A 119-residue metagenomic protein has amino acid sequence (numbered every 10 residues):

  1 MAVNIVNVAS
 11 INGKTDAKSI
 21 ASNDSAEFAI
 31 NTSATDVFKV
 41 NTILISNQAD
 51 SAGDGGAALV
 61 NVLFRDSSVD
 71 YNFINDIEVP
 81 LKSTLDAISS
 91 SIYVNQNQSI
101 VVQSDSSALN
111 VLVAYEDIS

Functional and structural regions predicted by a protein language model:
M1-D36, Q103-S119: C-terminal interaction-tip segments
N23, K82, Q96-N97: Tight coil/turn sites that cap or link beta-strands
I30-A34, I45-G56, S104: Asparagine-centered strand-capping/turn motif at beta-strand->loop junctions
F38-Q48, S99: A short beta-strand element within beta-rich, extracytoplasmic domains of secreted/secretory-pathway proteins
D50-D76: Short, surface-exposed beta-strand/strand-loop-strand elements in extracellular ectodomains
I77-T84: Short proline/glycine- and polar residue-rich coil/turn motifs
T84-S91: Exposed aromatic-hydrophobic patches
S91-S107: Noncatalytic modules at the cell exterior or secretory-pathway interfaces, chiefly beta-strand-rich lectin/adhesion
